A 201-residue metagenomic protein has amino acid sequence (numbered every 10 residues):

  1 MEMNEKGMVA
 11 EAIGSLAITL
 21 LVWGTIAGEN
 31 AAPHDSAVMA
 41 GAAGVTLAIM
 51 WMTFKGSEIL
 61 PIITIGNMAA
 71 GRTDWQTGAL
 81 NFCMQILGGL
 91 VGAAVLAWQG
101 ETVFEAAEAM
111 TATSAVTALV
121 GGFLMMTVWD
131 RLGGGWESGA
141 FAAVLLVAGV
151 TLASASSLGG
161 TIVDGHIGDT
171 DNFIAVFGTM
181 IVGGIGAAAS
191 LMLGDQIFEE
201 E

Functional and structural regions predicted by a protein language model:
M1-E201: Membrane-interface helix-loop junctions and terminal tails of multi-pass membrane proteins
